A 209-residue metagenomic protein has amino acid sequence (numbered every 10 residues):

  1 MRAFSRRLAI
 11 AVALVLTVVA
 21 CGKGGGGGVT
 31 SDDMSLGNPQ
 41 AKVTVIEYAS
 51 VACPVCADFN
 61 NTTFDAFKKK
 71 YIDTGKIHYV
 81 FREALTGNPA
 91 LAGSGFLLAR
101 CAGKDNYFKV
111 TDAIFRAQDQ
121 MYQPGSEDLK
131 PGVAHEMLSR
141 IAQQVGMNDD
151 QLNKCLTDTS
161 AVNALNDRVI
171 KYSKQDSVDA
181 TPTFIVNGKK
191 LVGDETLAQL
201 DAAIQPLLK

Functional and structural regions predicted by a protein language model:
M1-S5, G27-V29, S50, S139-K209: C-terminal cap of thioredoxin/glutaredoxin-like
R2-G87, L91, N166-V169, L208-K209: Extracytoplasmic thiol/disulfide redox context detector
A11, I46, P54, L97 (+4 more regions): Short, flexible active-site loop motifs that bind/organize anionic cofactors or intermediates
S31, L36-N38, A117, Q123 (+1 more regions): Generic structural "secondary-structure junction" signal
D32, S94, L152: Glycine-rich, flexible loop/turn motifs
L36-P39, E47, C101, L129 (+3 more regions): Short N-terminal micro-motifs specific to bacterial/archaeal maturation and metal-cluster initiation sites
Q40, L98, T196: Short, flexible micro-motifs
V51, D58-Q143: Structural alpha/beta surface segment adjacent to cysteine/selenocysteine redox centers across thiol/disulfide enzymes
